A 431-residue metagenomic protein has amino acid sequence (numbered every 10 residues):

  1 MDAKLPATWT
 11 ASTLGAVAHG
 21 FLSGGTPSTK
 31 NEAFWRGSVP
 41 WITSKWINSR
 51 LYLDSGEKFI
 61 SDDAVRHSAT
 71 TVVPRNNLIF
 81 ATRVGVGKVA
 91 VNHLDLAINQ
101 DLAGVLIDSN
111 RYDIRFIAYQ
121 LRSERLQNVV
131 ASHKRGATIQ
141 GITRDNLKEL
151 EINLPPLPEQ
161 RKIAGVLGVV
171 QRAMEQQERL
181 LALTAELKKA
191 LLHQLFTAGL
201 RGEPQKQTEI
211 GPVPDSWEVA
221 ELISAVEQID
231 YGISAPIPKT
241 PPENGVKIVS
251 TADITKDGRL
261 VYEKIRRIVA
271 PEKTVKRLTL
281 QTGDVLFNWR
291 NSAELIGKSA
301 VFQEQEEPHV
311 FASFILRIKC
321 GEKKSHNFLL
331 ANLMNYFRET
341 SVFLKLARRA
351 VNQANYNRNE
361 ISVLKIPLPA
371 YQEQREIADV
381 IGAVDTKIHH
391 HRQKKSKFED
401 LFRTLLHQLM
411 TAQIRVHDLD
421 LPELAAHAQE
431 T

Functional and structural regions predicted by a protein language model:
M1-G25, E149, N153, L157 (+5 more regions): Non-catalytic DNA-recognition/assembly elements of restriction-modification systems
M1-T8, L154-E203, V363, P367-T431: Amphipathic alpha-helical coiled-coil/heptad-repeat segments
D2, A7, W35, T82 (+7 more regions): A short glycine-rich beta-alpha junction/loop motif
P6-S49, R66-S68, E218-D257, T274-V275 (+2 more regions): Low-complexity, Lys/Gly-biased intrinsically disordered segments
S23, T43-S44, E57-R122, S250-T251 (+1 more regions): A short beta-sheet element
W46-F59, D253-R266, P308-H309: Short, basic/aromatic beta-hairpin or loop at an interaction surface
I47, L147, F196, L200 (+4 more regions): Hydrophobic pocket-lining residues within nucleotide cofactor-binding pockets
